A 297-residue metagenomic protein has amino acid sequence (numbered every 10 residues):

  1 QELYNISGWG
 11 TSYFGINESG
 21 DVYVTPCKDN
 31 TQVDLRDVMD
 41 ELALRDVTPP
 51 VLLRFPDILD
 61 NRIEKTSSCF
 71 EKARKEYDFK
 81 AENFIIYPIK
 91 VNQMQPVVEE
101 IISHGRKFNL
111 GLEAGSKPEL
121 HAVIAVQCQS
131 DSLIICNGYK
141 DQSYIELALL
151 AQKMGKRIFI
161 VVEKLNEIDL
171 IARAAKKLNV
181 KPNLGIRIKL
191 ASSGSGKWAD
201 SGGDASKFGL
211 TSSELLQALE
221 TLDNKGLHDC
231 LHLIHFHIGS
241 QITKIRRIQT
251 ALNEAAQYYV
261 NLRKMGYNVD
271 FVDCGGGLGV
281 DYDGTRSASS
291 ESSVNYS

Functional and structural regions predicted by a protein language model:
Q1-N183, A205, E220, N224-G226 (+3 more regions): A charged N-terminal "starter" segment
A43-R54, F79-N83, S201, H235-T243 (+1 more regions): Glycine- and acidic
T48, R106-K107, D131-I134, K153-F159 (+3 more regions): Glycine-rich tight-turn/loop motif centered on a GG-T
T48, S240-S297: C-terminal active-site-proximal or functional interface alpha/beta core segments in diverse enzymes
P88, V161, N183-K189, H235-H237 (+1 more regions): Short beta-strand segments
Q93-V97, E119, S143, L190-S206 (+2 more regions): Conserved radical SAM core fold
G115-K117, Y139, E163-L165, K189-A191 (+2 more regions): An acidic- and aromatic-residue-enriched active-site/binding cleft used to recognize and process polar
L184-K189, G194-C230, F236, I245-Y259: Active-site/ligand-binding-proximal alpha/beta "capping" segment
